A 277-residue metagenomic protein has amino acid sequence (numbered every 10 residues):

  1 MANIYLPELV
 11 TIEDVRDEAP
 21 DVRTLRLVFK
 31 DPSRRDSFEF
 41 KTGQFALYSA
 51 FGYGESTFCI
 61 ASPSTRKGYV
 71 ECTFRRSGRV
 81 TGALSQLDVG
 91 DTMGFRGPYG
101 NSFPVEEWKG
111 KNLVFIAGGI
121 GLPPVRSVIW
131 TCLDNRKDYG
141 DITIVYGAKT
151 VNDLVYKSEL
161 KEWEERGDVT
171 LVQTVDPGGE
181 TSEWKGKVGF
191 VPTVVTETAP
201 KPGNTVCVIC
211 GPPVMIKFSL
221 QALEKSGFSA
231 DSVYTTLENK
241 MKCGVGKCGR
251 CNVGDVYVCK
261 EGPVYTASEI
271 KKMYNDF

Functional and structural regions predicted by a protein language model:
A2, T150-F277: Reductase modules of NAD(P)H-dependent flavoproteins
A2-D91, K149-T150, D176-P177: Ferredoxin-reductase
G43, G121, P212: Short, conserved phosphate/pyrophosphate- and ester-handling motifs at nucleotide-, phospho-/glycolipid
A83, P124-S127, V155, K217-S219: Phosphate- and divalent-cation-binding pockets in alpha/beta enzyme and binding domains that engage nucleotide-derived
T92, N112, D138-T143, D168-T170 (+2 more regions): Residues at the starts of beta-strands that form the adenosine-phosphate
P98-W108: A short, basic/flexible loop-to-alpha-helix module at the beginning of a structural domain
P124-R136: Histidine-anchored nucleotide/phosphate-binding helix
